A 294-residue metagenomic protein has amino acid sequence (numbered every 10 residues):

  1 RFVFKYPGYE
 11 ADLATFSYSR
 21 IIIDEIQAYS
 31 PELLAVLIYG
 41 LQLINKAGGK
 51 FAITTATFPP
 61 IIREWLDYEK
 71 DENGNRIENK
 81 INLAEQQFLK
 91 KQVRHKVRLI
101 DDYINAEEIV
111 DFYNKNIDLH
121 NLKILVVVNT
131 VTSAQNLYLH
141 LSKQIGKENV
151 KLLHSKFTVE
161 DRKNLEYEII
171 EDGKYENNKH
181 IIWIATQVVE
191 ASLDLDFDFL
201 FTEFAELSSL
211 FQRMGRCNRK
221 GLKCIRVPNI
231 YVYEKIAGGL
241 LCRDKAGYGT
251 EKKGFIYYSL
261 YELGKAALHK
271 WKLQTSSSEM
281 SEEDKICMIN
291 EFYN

Functional and structural regions predicted by a protein language model:
R1-V3, Y175-E190: Conserved two-lobed SF2 helicase motor
Y9-L43, A47: SF2 helicase catalytic motif II
Y18-R20, A47-A52, K123, K179-I182: Loop/turn-to-beta-strand initiation segments
F51-T54, K123-N129, L153: Conserved RecA-like ASCE P-loop NTPase motor core of nucleic-acid helicases/translocases
P60-D118: Interdomain hinge/linker at the junction between the two RecA-like core domains of SF2 helicases
R63, D111-I117, V127, N136-K174 (+1 more regions): C-terminal helicase lobe and adjacent C-terminal extensions/tails of nucleic-acid helicase motors
W183-L200, Q212-K220: SF2 helicase motor core recognition
